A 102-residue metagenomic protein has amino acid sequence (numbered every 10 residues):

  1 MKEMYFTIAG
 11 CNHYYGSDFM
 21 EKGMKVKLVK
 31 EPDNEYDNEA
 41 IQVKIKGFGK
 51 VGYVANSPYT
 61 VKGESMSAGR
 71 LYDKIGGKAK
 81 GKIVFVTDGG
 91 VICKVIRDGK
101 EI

Functional and structural regions predicted by a protein language model:
M1-I102: Conserved active-site motif detector
